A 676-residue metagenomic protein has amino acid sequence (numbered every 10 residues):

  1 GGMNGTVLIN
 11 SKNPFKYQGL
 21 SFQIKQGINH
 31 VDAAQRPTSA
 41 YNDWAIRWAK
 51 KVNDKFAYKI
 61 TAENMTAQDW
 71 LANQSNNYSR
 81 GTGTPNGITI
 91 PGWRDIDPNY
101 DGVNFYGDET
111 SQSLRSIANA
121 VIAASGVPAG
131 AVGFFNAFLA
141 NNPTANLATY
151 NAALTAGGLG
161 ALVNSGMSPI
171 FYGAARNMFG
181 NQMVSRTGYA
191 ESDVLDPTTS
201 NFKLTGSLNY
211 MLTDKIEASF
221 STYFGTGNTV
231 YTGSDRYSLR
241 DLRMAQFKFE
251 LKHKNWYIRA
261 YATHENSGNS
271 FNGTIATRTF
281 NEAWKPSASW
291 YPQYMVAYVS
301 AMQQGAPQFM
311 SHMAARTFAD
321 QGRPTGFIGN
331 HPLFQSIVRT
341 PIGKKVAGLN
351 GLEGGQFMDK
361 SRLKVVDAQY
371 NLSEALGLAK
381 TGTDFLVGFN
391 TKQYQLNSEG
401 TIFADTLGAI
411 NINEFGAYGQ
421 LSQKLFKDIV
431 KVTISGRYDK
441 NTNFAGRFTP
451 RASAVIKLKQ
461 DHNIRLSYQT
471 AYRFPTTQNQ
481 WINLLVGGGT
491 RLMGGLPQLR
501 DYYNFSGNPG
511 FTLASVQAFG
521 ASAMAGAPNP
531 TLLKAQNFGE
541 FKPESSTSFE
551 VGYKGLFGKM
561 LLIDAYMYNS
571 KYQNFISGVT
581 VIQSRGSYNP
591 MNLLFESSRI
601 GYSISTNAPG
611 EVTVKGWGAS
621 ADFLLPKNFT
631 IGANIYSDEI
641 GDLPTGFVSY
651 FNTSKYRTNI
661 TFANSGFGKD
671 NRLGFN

Functional and structural regions predicted by a protein language model:
G2-G27, N42-I46: N-terminal periplasmic accessory domains that precede and gate Gram-negative outer-membrane beta-barrel machines
Q18, N201-A245, F385-Y394, G408-K457 (+1 more regions): Surface-exposed extracellular loop regions of Gram-negative outer-membrane beta-barrel proteins
Q23-R240: Periplasmic-side early beta-strands and strand-to-turn transitions of outer-membrane beta-barrels
Q26-H30, N64-Q68, F224-N228, H253-N255 (+8 more regions): Transmembrane beta-strands of outer-membrane beta-barrel pores
K55-Y58, K215-A218, L251-A260, L376-F385 (+5 more regions): Repeated loop/turn-to-beta-strand initiation elements of outer-membrane beta-barrel proteins
K248-F444, D564: Face-selective signature of the C-terminal outer-membrane beta-barrel domain
N390-K392, L562-G674: Gram-negative outer-membrane beta-barrel transporters
P497-I600: Membrane-embedded beta-barrel scaffold of Gram-negative outer-membrane proteins
